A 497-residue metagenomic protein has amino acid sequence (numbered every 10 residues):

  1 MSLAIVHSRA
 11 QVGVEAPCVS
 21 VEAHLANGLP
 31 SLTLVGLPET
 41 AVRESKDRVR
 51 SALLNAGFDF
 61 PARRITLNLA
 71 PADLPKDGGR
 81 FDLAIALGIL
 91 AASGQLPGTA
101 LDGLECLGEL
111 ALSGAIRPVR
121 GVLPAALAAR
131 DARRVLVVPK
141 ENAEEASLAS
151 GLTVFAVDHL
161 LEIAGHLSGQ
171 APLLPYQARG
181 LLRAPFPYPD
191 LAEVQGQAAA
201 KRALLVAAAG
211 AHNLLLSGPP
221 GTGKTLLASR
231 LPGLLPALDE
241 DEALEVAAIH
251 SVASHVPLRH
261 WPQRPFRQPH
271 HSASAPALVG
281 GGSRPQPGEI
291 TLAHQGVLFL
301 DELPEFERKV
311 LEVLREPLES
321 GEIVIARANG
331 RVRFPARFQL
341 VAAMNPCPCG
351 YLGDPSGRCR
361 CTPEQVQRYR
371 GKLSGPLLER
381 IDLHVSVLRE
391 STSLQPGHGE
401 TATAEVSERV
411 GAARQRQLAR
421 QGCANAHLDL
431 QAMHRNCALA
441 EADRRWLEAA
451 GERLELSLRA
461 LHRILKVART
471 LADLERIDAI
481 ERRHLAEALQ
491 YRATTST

Functional and structural regions predicted by a protein language model:
M1-L215, P219-L226, A326, A479-T497: Peripheral, non-AAA+ core regions of ATP-driven protein-machinery
A26, G57-F60, P97-T99, A129-D131 (+9 more regions): Conserved catalytic network of the ASCE P-loop NTPase/AAA+ motor domain
V35-K46, P61, N68-G78, P285 (+1 more regions): Basic, amphipathic alpha-helical bundle interface domains used for macromolecular binding and assembly
L112, L298-F299, E305-F306, T392: Residues immediately C-terminal
S168-V206, G210, E240-I290: P-loop NTPase nucleotide-binding/switch module
L216-L258, S320: Walker A/P-loop
G218, G280, E302: The Walker A (P-loop) glycine that initiates the GxxxxGKT/S ATP-binding motif of P-loop NTPases
Q295, D301-E302, V313: Walker B catalytic acidic pair
